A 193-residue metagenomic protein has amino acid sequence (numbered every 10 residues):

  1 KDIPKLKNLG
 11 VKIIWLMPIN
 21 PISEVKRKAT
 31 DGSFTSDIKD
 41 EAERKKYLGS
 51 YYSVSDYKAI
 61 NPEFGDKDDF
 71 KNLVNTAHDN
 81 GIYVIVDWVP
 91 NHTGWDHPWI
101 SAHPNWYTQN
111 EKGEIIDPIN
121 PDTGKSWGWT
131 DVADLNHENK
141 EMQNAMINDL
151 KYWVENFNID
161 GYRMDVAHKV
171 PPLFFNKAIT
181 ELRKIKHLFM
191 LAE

Functional and structural regions predicted by a protein language model:
K1-K12, P18-F157, A178-K184, F189: Substrate-binding/active-site clefts of carbohydrate-active enzymes
E63-D66, A167-L173: Acidic-and-aromatic substrate-binding clefts and catalytic sites of carbohydrate-active enzymes
I85, G161-A167, L191: Short catalytic-loop micro-motif centered on adjacent basic/acidic residues
